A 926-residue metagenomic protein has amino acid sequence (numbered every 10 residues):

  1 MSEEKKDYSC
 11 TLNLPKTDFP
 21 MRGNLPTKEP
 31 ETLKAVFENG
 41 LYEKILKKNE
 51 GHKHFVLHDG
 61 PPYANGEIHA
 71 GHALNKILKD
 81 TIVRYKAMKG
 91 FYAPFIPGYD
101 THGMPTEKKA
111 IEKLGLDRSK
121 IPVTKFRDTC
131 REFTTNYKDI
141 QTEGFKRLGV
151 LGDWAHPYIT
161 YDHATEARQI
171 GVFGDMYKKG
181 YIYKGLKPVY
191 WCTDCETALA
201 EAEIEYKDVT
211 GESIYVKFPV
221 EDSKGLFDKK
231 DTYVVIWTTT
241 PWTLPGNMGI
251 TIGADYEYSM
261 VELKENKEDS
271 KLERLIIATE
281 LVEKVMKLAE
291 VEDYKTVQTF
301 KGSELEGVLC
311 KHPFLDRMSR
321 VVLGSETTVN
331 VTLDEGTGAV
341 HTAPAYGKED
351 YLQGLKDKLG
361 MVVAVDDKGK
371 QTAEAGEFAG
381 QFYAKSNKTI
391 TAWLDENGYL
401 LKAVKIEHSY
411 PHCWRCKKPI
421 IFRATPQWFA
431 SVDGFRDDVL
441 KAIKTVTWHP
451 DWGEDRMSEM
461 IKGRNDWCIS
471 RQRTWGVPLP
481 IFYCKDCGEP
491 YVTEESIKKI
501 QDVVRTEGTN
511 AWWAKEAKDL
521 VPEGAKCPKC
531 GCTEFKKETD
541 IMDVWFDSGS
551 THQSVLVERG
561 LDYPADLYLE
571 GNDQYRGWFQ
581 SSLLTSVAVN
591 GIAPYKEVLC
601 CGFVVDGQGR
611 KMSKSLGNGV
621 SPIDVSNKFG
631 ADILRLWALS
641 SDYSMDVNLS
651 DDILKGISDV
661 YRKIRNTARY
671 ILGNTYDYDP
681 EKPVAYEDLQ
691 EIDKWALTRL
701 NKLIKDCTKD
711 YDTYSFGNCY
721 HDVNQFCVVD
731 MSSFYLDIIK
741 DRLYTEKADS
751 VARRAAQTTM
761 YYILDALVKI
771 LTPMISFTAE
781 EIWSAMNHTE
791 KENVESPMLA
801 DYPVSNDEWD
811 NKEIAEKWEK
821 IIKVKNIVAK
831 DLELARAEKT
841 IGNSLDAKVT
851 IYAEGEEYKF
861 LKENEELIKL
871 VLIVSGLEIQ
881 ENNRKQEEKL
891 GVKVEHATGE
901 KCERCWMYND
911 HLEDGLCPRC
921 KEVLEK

Functional and structural regions predicted by a protein language model:
S2-D18, R22-L25, E31, A35-N39 (+15 more regions): Residue patterns forming the tRNA-binding/recognition surfaces of aminoacyl-tRNA synthetases and related DALR
K47-K109, T160, I236-T238, W242-L244 (+5 more regions): N-terminal catalytic cores of NTP/NDP-binding nucleotidyl/phosphoryl-transfer enzymes
N49, K53-D59, G71-L74, L78 (+18 more regions): Secondary-structure capping and boundary motifs in well-ordered enzyme cores
D100, V189, T193, A200-K207 (+7 more regions): Acidic, turn-prone loop/beta-hairpin segments
E196, Q472, G488, G531-C532 (+2 more regions): Cys/His-coordinated zinc-binding microdomains
A200, I421, V492, E534-K536 (+2 more regions): Short functional micro-motifs and their immediate structural scaffolds
P245, G249, Y256-T342, K348: Protease-associated
D357-G369, R473-W475, E494-D646: Alpha-helical recognition segments enriched in aromatics with Gly/Pro capping that present substrate-recognition
